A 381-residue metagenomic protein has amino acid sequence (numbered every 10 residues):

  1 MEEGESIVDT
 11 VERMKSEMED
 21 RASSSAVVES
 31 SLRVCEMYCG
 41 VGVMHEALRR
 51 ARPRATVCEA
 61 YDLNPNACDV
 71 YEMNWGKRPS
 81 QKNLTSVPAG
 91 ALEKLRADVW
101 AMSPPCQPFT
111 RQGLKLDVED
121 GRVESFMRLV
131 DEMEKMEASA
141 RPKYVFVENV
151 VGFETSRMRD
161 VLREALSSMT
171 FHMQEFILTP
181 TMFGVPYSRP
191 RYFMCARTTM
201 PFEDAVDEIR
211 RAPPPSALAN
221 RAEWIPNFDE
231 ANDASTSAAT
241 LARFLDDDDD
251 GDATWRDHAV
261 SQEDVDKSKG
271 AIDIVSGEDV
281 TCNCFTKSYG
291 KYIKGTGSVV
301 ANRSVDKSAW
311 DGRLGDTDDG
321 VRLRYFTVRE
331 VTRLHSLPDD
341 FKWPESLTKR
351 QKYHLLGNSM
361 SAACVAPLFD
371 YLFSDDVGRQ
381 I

Functional and structural regions predicted by a protein language model:
E2-E3, D250-I381: C-terminal target-recognition/interaction regions appended to catalytic cores
E3-R141, V151-T155: Core alpha/beta nucleotide-donor-binding catalytic domains of modification enzymes
E36, E148, E330: Acidic-residue sensor for enzyme active/binding pockets
R49, E72, V130, E134 (+4 more regions): Amphipathic alpha-helical interaction motifs in eukaryotic regulatory proteins
V87-A97, F109-K291, N302-K307: Class I S-adenosyl-L-methionine
